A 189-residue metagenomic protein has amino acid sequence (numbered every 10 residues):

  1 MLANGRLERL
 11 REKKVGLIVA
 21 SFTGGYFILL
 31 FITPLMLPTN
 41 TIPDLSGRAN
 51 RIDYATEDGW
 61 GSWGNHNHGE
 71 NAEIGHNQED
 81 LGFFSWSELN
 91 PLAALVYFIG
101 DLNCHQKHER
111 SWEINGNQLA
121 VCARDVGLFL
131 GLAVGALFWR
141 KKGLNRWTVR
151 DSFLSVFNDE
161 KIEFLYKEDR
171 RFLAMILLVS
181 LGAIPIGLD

Functional and structural regions predicted by a protein language model:
M1-L10, N145-F172: Membrane-interfacial, low-structure loops and terminal tails that flank and connect transmembrane helices in multi-pass
R9-A20, D169-V179, A183: Membrane-water interface of alpha-helical transmembrane segments
K14-T33: Hydrophobic membrane-insertion alpha-helices, especially the h-region of bacterial N-terminal signal peptides
F27-F31, L181-D189: Aromatic-anchored segments of alpha-helical transmembrane domains
F31-T41: Signal peptide cleavage region of secreted peptide precursors
T39-L119: Extracytosolic (periplasmic/ER-lumenal) interhelical loops and adjacent juxtamembrane/interface segments of multi-pass
Q118-A133: Membrane-interface loop-to-helix entry segments
L137-G143: Structural signal for the C-terminal ends of transmembrane alpha-helices and the immediately following loop
